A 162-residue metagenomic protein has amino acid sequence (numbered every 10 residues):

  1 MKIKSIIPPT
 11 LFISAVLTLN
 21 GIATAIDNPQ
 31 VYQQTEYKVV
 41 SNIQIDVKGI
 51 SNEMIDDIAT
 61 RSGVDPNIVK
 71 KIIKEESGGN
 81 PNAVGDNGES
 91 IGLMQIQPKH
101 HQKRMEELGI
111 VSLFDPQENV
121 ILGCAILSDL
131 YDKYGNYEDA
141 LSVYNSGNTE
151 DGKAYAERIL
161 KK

Functional and structural regions predicted by a protein language model:
M1-K2, A59: Residue-level detector of alpha-helical transmembrane segments in integral membrane proteins
K2-A23: Sec-dependent N-terminal signal peptides of Gram-positive bacterial secreted proteins and lipoproteins
I6-I7, D27, F114: Selective for proline/serine-rich intrinsically disordered segments in cytosolic/nuclear regulatory regions
L19-Q34: Sec-dependent signal peptide cleavage junction
V31, Y37-K162: Catalytic glycan-binding domains that act on GlcNAc-containing polysaccharides
